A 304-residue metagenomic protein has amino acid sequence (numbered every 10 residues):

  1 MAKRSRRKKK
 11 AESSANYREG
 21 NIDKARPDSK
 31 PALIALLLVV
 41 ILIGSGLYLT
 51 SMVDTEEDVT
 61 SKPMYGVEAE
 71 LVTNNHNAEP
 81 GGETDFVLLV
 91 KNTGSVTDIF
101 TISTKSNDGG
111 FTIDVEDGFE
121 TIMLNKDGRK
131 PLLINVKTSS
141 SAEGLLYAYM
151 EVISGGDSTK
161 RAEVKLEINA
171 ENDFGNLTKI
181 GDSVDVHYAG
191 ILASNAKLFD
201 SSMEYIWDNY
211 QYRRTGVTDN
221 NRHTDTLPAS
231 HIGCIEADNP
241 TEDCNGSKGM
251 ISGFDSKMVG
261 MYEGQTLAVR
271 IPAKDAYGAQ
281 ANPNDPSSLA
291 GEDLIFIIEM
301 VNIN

Functional and structural regions predicted by a protein language model:
A2-K3, K8-T60, S140-E143, R161-N304: Cross-family detector of peptidyl-prolyl cis-trans isomerase
D54-A170: Long beta-sheet-rich domains in secretory-pathway and surface-associated proteins
